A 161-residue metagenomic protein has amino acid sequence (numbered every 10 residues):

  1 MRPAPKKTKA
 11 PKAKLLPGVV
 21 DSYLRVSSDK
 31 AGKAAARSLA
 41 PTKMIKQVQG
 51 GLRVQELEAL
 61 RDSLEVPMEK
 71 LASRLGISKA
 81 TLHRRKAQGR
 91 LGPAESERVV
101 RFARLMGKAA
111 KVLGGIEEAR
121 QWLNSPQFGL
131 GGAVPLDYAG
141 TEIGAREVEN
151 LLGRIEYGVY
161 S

Functional and structural regions predicted by a protein language model:
M1-S161: Non-transmembrane "mature" sequence context
